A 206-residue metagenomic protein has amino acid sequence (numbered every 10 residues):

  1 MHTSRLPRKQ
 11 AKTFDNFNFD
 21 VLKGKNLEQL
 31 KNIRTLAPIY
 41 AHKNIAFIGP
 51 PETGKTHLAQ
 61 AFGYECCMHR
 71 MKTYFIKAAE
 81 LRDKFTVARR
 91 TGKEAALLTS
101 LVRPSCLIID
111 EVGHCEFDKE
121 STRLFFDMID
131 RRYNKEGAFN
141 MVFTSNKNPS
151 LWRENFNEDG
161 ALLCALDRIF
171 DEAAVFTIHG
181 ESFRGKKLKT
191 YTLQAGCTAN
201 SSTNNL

Functional and structural regions predicted by a protein language model:
M1-K9: Interdomain "pre-motor" coupling segment immediately N-terminal to P-loop NTPase/helicase cores
R8-F14, I108: Short, basic/glycine-rich phosphate-binding loops at helix/coil junctions that contact nucleotide phosphates
K12-Y40: N-terminal pre-Walker A segment at the start of P-loop NTPase domains
F17, A59, K77: Conserved hydrophobic/aromatic pocket- or pore-lining residues that grip, position, or stack substrates in active sites
I33-L36, C66, R131-K135: Hydrophobic helix-cap positions at the C-terminus of alpha-helices in RecA-like/P-loop ATPase nucleotide-binding cores
A41-L58: Walker A/P-loop nucleotide-binding motif
G63-I76: Post-Walker A helix-loop "phosphate-sensing" segment adjacent to the P-loop in P-loop NTPases
K72, L81-A88, G92-V102, C106 (+1 more regions): Replace "adjacent to P-loop NTPase cores in ATP/GTP-dependent enzymes" with "adjacent to NTP-binding cores
